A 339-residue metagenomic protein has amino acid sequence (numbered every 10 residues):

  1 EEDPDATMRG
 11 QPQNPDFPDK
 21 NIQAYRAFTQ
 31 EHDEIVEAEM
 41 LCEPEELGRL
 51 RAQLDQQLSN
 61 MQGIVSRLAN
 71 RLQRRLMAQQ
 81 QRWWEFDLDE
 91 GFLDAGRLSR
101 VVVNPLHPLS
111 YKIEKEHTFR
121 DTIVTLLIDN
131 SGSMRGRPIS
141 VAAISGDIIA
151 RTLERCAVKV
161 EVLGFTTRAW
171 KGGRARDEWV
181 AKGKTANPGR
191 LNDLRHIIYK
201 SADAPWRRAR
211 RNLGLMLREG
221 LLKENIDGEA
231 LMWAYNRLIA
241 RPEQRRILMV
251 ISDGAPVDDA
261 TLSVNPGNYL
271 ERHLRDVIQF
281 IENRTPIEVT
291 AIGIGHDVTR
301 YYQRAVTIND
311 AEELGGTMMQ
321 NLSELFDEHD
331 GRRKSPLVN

Functional and structural regions predicted by a protein language model:
E2-N339: Acidic, glycine-rich A-domain
